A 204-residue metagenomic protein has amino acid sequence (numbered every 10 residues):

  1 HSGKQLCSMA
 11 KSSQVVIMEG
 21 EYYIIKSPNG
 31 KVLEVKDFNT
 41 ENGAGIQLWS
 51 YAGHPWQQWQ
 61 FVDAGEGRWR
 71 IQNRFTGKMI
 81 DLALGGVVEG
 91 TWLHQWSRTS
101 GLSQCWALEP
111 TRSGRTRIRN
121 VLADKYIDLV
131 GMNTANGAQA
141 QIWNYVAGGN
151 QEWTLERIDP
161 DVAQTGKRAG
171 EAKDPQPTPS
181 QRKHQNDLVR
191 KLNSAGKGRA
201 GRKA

Functional and structural regions predicted by a protein language model:
G3-A204: Lectin-like carbohydrate-binding module/patch detector with strong preference for beta-trefoil
